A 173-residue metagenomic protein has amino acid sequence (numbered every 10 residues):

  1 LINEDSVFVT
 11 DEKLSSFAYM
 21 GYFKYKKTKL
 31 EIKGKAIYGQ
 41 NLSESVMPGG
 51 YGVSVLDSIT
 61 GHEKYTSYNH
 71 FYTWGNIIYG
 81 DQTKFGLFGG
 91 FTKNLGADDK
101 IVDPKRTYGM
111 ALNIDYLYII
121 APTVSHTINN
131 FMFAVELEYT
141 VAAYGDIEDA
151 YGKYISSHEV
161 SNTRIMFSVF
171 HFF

Functional and structural regions predicted by a protein language model:
L1-N113, Y118: Detector for outer-membrane/organellar transmembrane beta-barrel domains, recognizing the amphipathic beta-strand
K24-K27, Y79-D81, H126-I128, Y139 (+1 more regions): Residue-level signature of outer-membrane beta-barrel architecture
H70-Y72, Y154, E159-N162: Extended, charged low-complexity segments that frequently continue into or abut oligomerization scaffolds
G75, F85, L117-F131, V169: Conserved C-terminal beta-signal and adjacent last beta-strands/turns of outer-membrane beta-barrel proteins
G86, A97, G145-I147, H171: Long, positively charged, glycine-interspersed low-complexity recognition regions
N130-Y151: C-terminal beta-signal and adjacent terminal beta-strands/loops of Gram-negative outer-membrane beta-barrel proteins
E159-F173: Outer-membrane beta-barrel "beta-signal"
